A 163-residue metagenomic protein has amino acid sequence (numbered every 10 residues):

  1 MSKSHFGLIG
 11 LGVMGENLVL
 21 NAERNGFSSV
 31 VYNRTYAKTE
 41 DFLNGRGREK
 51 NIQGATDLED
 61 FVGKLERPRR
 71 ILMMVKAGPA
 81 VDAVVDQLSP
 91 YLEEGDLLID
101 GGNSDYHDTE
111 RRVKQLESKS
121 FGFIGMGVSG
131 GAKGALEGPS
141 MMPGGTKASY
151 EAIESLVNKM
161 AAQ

Functional and structural regions predicted by a protein language model:
M1-R69, Y91, G95, A132-A135: NAD(P)+-binding Rossmann beta1-loop-alpha1 motif at the extreme N-terminus of oxidoreductases
F6-L8, L98, F123, M142: Short glycine-aspartate micro-motif
G10-G12, V30, A83-D86, G125-G127: Short hydrophobic/aromatic-rich motifs at helix boundaries and adjacent loops
E23, E40-G47, S89, E110-E117 (+2 more regions): Class I S-adenosyl-L-methionine
R34, K76, S104, G145-T146: Structured loop/turn residues at secondary-structure junctions
D57-I124: Rossmann-fold NAD(P) dinucleotide-binding segment
D82-V84, D105-Q163: Rossmann-fold dinucleotide-binding core
